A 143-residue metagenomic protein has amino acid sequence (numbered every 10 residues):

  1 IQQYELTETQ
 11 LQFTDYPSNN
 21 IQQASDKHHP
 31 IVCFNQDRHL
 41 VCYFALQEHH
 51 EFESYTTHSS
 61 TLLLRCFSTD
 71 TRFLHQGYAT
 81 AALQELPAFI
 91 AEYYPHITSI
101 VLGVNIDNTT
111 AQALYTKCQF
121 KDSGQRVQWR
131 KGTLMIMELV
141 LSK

Functional and structural regions predicted by a protein language model:
Q2-C66, D70-R72, L83-Q84, F89-Y93 (+1 more regions): Acetyl-CoA-dependent GNAT
C33-F34, M135-L139: Short beta-strand element of the conserved SAM-dependent methyltransferase core
Q47, V101-G103, S123: Solvent-exposed beta-strand sheet faces enriched in polar/charged residues
L63, S68, V101-G103, I136: Conserved beta-strand segments that form the floor/walls of ligand-binding pockets within enzyme and binding domains
D70-Q76, I106-D107: Active-site acidic-Proline motif in GNAT/NAT acetyltransferases
G77, Y94-P95, Q119: Short glycine-rich hinge loops at helix-strand junctions in the catalytic core of two-component histidine kinases
T80, I106-G124: Conserved active-site alpha-helix within GNAT-family acetyltransferase domains
H96-Q112, Q128-T133, V140-L141: Conserved beta-strand-loop-alpha-helix junction that forms the acyl-donor binding cleft
